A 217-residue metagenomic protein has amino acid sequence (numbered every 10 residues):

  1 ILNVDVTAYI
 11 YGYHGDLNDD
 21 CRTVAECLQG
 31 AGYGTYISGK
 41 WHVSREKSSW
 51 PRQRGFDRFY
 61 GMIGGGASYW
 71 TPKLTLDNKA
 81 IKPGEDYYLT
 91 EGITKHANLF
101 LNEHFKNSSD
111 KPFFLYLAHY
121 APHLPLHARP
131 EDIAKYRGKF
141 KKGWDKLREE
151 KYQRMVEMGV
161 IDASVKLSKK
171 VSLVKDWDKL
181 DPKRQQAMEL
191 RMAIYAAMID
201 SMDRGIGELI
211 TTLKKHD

Functional and structural regions predicted by a protein language model:
I1-D217: Formylglycine-dependent sulfatase
